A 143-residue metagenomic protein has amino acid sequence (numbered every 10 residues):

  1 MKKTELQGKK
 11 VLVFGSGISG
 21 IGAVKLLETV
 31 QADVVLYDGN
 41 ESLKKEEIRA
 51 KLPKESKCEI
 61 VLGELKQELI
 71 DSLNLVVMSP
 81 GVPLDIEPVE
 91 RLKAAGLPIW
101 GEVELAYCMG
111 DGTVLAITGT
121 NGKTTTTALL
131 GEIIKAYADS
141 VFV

Functional and structural regions predicted by a protein language model:
M1-Q7, L65-Q67, L105-Y107: A short, basic/flexible loop-to-alpha-helix module at the beginning of a structural domain
Q7-K10, D111: Phosphate-coordination loops involved in phosphoryl transfer and adenosine-cofactor binding
K10, A32-D33, S140: Residues at the starts of beta-strands that form the adenosine-phosphate
K10, N74-L75: Structural motif
K10-K25: Glycine-rich adenosine-cofactor-binding loop
L26-T29, E68-D71, P80-V143: Phosphate-binding loop of NTP-binding sites
V30-A50: NAD(P)-binding Rossmann-fold cofactor-contacting core
S56-E68: Glycine-rich, highly charged phosphate/nucleotide-binding loops
